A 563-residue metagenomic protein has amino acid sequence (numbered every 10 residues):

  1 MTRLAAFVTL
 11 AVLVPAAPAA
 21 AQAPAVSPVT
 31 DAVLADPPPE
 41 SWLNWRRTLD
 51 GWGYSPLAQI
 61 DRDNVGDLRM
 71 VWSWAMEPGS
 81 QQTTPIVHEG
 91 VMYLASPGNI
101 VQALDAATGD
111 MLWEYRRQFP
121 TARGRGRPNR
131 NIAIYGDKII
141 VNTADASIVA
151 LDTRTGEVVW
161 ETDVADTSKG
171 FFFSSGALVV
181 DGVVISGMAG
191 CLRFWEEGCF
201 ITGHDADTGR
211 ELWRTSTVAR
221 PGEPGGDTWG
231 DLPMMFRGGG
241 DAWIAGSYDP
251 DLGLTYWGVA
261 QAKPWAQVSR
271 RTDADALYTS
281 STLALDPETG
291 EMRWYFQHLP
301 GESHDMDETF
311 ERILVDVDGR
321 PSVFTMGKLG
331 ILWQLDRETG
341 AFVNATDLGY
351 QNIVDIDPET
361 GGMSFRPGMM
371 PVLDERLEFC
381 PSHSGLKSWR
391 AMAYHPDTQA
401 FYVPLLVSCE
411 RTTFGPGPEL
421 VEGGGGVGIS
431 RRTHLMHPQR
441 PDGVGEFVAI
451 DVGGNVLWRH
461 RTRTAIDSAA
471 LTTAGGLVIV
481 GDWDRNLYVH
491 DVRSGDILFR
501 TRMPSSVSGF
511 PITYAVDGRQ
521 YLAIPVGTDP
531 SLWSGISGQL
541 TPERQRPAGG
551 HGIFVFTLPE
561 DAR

Functional and structural regions predicted by a protein language model:
A23-M76, D110-F119, E157-D166, R210-V218 (+9 more regions): Aromatic (tryptophan-biased) beta-strands that constitute blades/sheets of beta-rich domains
W42-R46, P78-I100, G124-I148, F172-W195 (+8 more regions): Repeat-blade elements of multi-bladed beta-propeller folds
G51-A165, T472-T473: N-terminal cofactor/phosphate-binding cores enriched in small/glycine residues, especially glycine-rich loops such as
T83-L94, A106, G385-T412, G423-T501 (+1 more regions): C-terminal substrate/ligand-recognition segments
S186-F200, W257-A276, R376, V407-R440 (+1 more regions): Short, conserved, GDST-rich strand-edge loop motifs in beta-rich repeat architectures
P300-S303, E308-E311, D347-D355, G361 (+4 more regions): Conserved blade-ending motifs and adjacent loop-strand segments that build the rim/top face of beta-propeller domains
I512-R563: Blade-level signature of beta-propeller repeat domains, shared across WD40, Kelch, NHL, RCC1 and BNR/Asp-box propellers
